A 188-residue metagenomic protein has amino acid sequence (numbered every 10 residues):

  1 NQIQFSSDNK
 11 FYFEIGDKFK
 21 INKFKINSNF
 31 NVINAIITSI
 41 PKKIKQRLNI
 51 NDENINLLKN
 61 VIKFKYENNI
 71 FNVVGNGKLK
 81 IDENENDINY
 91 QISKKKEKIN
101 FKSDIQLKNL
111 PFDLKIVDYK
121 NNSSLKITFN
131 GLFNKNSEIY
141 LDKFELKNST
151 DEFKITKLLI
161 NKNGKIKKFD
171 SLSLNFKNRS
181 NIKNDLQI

Functional and structural regions predicted by a protein language model:
N1-I188: Membrane-proximal interfacial segments on either side of biological membranes
